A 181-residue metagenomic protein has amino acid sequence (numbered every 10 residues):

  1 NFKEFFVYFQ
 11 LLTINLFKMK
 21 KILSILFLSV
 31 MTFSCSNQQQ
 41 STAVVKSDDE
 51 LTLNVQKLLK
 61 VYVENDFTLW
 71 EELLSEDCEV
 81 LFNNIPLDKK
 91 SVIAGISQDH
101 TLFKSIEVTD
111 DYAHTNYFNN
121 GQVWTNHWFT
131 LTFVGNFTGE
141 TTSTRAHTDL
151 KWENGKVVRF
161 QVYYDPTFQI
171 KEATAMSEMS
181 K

Functional and structural regions predicted by a protein language model:
N1-D48: Bacterial Sec-dependent N-terminal signal peptides
I22, C35-F67, E72, M179-K181: Short, low-complexity N-terminal intrinsically disordered segments enriched in polar/charged residues
L58, L69-W70, C78, V92 (+3 more regions): Hydrophobic pocket/interface hotspot
L59-D66, D77, I96-K104, G135: Sec/Tat-exported extracytoplasmic proteins
L73, D77-D88, L102: A short gly/proline-enriched turn/hairpin at secondary-structure junctions
S97-T138: Surface-exposed, charged secondary-structure patches
W128-V157, Q161-T167: Exposed beta-sheet edge and beta->alpha loop/turn motif
R159-K181: Low-complexity, intrinsically disordered terminal/linker segments enriched in charged and Gly/Pro repeats
